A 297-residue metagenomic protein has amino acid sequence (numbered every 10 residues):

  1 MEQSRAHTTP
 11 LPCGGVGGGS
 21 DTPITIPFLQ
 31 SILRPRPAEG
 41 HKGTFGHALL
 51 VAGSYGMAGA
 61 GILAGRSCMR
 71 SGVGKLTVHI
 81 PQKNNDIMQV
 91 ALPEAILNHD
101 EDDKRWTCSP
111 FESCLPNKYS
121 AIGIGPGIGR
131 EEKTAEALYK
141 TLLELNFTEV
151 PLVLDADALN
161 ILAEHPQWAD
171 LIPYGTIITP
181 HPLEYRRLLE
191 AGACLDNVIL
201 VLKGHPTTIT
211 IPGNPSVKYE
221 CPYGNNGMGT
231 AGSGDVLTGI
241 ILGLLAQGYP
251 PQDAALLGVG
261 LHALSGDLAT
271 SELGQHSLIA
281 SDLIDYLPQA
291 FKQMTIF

Functional and structural regions predicted by a protein language model:
M1-P151, N160-I177, P182-F297: Small-residue (G/A/S/T)-rich helix-start motifs and N-terminal tracts that mark the onset
